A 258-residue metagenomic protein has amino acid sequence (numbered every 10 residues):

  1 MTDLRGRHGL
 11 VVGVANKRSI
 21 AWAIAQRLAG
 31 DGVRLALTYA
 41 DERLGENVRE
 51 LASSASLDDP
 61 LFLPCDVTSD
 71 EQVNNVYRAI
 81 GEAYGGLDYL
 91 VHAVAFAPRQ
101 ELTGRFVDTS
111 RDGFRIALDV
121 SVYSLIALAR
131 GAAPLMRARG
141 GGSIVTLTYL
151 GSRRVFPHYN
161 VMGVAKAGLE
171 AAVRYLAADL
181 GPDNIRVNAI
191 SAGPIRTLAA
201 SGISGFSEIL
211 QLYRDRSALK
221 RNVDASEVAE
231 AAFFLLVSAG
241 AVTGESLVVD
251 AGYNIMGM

Functional and structural regions predicted by a protein language model:
T2-G113, G202: Short-chain dehydrogenase/reductase
D3, R221-V249, N254: C-terminal substrate-recognition "lid" of short-chain dehydrogenase/reductases
G13-I20, A95-I126, R130-A133, R137-P182 (+3 more regions): Catalytic loop of short-chain dehydrogenase/reductase
A21, Y77, A129, V173-R174 (+2 more regions): Short-chain dehydrogenase/reductase
A29, G85, R137-A138, A178-D183 (+3 more regions): A short hydrophobic alpha-helix cap/turn motif
G181, R186, V242-G244: Short, small/polar-rich loop/turn modules that mediate ligand/substrate recognition or access, typified
V187, S191-G202: Short, flexible catalytic-loop segment of classical short-chain dehydrogenase/reductase
S207-E227: Catalytic Tyr-x(3-8)-Lys segment
